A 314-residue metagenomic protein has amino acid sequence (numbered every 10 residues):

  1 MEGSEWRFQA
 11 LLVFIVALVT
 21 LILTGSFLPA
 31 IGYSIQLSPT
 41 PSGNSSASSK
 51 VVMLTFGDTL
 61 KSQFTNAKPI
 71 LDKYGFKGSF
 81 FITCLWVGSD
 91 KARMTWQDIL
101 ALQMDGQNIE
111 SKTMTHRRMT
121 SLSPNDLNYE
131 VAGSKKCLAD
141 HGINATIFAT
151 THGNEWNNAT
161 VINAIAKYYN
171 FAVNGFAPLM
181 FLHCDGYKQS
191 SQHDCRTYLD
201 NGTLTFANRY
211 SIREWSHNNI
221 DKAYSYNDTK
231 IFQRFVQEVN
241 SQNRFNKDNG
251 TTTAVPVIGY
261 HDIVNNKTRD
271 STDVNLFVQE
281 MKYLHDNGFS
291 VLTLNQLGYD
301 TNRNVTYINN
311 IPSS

Functional and structural regions predicted by a protein language model:
M1-F8: Short, Lys/Arg-rich N-terminal segment immediately upstream of the first membrane anchor
F8-L54, S62-T65, K91-L100, D105 (+4 more regions): N-terminal pre-catalytic segment of deacetylase/amide-hydrolase enzymes
I22-T24, L28, I35, A172 (+5 more regions): Extended hydrophobic/Leu-rich segments
K50-V52, D72-D194, T203-D221, T252-V264 (+1 more regions): Metal-dependent polysaccharide deacetylase catalytic core of the NodB/CE4 family, i.e., the active-site-bearing domain
L60-K61, T115: Short active-site segment of divalent metal-dependent hydrolases/proteases that encodes the spacing between
F64-D72: Histidine-anchored nucleotide/phosphate-binding helix
A223-S225, T268-S271: Short conserved micro-motifs at the rims of enzyme active sites and ligand-binding pockets
